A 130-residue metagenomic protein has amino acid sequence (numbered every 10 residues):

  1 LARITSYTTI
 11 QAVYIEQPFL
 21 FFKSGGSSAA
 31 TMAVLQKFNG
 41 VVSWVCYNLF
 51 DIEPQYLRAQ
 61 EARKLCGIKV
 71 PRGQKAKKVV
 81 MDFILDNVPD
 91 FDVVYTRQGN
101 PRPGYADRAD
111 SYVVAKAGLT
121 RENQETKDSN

Functional and structural regions predicted by a protein language model:
L1-N130: Phosphate- and other anionic-substrate recognition elements at nucleic-acid/protein interfaces
